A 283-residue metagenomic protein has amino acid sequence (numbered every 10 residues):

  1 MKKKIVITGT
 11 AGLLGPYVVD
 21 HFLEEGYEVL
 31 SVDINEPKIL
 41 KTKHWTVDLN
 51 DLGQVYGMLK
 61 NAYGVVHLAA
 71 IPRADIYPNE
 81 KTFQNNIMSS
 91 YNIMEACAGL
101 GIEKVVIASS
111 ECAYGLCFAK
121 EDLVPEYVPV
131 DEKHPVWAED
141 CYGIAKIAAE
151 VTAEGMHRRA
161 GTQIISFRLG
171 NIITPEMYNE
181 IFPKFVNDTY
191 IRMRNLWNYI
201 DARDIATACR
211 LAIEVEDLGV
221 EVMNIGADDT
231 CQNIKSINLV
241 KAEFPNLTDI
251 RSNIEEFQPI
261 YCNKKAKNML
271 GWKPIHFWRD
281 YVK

Functional and structural regions predicted by a protein language model:
I5-E25: N-terminal Rossmann NAD(P)H-binding glycine-rich loop of SDR-like oxidoreductase domains
K38, V47-N85: NAD(P)H-binding glycine-rich loop region in Rossmannoid oxidoreductase-like domains and their noncatalytic homologs
V65, Y77-V106: NAD(P)-cofactor binding segment of oxidoreductase domains
Q84, K120-A160: Catalytic helix-loop patch of NAD(P)-dependent Rossmann-fold dehydrogenases
N92-E139: Conserved Rossmann-fold NAD(P)-dependent oxidoreductase catalytic core, especially the SDR/UDP-sugar
S109, E150-P175: Conserved beta-loop-beta element that borders a ligand/cofactor-binding pocket
R159-Q163, I173-K184, L211-M223: Glycine/proline-rich active-site loop of Rossmann-fold NAD(P)-dependent oxidoreductases
A208-N263, N268: Mid/C-terminal beta-alpha module of Rossmann-like enzyme folds, strongest in SDR-family dehydrogenases/epimerases
